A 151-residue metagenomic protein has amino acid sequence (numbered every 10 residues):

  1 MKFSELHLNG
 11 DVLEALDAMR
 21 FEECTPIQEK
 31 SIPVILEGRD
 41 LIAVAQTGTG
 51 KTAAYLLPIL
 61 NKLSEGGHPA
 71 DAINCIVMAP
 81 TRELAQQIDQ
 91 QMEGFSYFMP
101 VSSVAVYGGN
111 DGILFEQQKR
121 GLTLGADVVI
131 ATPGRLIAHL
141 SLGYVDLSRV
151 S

Functional and structural regions predicted by a protein language model:
M1-V44: Conserved pre-motif I regulatory segment
E5, G10-E14, A18-F21, H68-S141 (+1 more regions): Conserved nucleic-acid-binding Ia/Ib motif block in the N-terminal RecA-like helicase ATPase lobe
E29-L41, T52-A70, Q91-F95, I137: Walker A/P-loop NTP-binding motif
V34-I35, G121, V145: Conserved alpha-helical segment in the helical subdomain of ABC-type ATPase nucleotide-binding domains
A45-T49: The conserved Walker
G50-A53, R82: Walker A/P-loop
L56, A85, D146: Short, conserved glycine- and acidic-residue-centered signature motifs in active-site or ligand-binding loops
